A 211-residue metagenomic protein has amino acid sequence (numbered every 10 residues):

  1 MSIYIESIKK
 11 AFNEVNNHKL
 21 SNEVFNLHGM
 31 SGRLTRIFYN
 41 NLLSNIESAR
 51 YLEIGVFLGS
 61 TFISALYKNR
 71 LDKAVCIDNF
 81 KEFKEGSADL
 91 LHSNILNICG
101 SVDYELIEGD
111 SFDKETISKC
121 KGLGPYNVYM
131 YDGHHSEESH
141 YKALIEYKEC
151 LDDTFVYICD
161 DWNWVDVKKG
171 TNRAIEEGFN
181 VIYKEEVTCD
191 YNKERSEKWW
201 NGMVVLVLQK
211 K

Functional and structural regions predicted by a protein language model:
S2-E47: Class I SAM-dependent methyltransferase Rossmann-like catalytic core, especially the SAM/SAH-binding loop
F25-H28, R36, N40-K211: S-adenosylmethionine/decaboxylated-SAM
